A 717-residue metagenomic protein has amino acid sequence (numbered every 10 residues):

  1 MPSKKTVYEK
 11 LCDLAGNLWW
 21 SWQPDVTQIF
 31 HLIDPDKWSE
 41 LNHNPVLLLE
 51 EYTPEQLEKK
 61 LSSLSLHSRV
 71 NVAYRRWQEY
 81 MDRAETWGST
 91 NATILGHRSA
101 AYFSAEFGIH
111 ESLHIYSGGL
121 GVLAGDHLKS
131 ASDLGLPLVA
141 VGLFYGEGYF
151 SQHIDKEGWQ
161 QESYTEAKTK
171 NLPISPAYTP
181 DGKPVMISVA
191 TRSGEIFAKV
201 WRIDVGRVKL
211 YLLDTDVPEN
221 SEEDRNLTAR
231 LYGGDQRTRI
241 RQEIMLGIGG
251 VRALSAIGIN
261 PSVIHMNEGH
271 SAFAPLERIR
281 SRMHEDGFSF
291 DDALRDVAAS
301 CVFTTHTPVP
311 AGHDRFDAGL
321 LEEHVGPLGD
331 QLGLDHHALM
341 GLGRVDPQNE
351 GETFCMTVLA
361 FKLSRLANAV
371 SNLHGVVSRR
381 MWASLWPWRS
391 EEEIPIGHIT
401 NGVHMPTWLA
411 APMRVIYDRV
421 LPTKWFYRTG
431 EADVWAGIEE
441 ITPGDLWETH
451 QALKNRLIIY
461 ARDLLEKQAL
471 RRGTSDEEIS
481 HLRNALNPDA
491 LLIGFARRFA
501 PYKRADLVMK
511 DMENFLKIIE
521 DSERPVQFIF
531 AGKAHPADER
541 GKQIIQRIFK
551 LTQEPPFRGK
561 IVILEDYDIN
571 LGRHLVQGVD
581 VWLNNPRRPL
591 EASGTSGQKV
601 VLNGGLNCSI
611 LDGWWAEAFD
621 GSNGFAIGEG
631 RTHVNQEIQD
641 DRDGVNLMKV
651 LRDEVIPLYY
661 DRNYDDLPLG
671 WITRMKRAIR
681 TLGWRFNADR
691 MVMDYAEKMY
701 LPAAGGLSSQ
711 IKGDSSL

Functional and structural regions predicted by a protein language model:
M1-L717: Catalytic cores of carbohydrate-active enzymes across secretory and cytosolic contexts
